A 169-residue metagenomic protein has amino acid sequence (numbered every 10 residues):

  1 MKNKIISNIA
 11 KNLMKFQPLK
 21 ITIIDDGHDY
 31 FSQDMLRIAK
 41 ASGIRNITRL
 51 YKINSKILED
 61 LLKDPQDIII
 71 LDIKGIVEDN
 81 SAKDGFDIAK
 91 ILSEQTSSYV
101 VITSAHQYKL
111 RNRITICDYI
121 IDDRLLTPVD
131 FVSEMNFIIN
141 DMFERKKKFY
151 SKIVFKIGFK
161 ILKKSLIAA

Functional and structural regions predicted by a protein language model:
M1-T22, G27-I44, V129-A169: Non-catalytic signal-transmission and effector/linker regions of two-component phosphorelay proteins
G27-F31, N54-K56, I73-N80, H106-K109 (+1 more regions): Short acidic, S/G/P-rich loop/turn micro-motifs used as interaction or catalytic elements
H28, L36, N46-I68, I76-V77: Acidic, metal-coordinating helix/loop segments flanking the phosphotransfer/catalytic sites of two-component signaling
R45-N46, S98-Y99, D118: A structural micro-motif
I68-T96, Q107: Conserved phosphotransfer microenvironments
I70, V101-I102: Hydrophobic beta-strand core positions in alpha/beta domains
I102-S104, D122-D123: Hydrophobic/aromatic residues positioned on beta-strands within the core alpha/beta folds
N112-D123: As written
